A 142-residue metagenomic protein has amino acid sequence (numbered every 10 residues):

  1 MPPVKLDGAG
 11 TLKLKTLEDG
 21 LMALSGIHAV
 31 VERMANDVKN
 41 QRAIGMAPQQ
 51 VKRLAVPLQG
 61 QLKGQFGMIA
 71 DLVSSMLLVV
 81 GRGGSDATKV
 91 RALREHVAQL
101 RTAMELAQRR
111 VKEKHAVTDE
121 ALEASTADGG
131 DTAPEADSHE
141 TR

Functional and structural regions predicted by a protein language model:
M1-M34, D86-R142: Amphipathic, coiled-coil-like alpha-helical segments
H28-V31, A35, A55, L62 (+3 more regions): Hydrophobic helical segment of the DHp/HisKA dimerization and phosphotransfer domain in two-component histidine
M34-L54: Alpha-helical segments in soluble extracytoplasmic regions
D37-N40, Q65, E113: Charged, alpha-helical coiled-coil and linker scaffolds that mediate dimerization/oligomerization and interdomain
A47-Q50, Q61-V79, R91-H96: Short, well-ordered alpha-helical segments that carry or flank key catalytic/ligand-binding motifs at enzyme/regulatory
